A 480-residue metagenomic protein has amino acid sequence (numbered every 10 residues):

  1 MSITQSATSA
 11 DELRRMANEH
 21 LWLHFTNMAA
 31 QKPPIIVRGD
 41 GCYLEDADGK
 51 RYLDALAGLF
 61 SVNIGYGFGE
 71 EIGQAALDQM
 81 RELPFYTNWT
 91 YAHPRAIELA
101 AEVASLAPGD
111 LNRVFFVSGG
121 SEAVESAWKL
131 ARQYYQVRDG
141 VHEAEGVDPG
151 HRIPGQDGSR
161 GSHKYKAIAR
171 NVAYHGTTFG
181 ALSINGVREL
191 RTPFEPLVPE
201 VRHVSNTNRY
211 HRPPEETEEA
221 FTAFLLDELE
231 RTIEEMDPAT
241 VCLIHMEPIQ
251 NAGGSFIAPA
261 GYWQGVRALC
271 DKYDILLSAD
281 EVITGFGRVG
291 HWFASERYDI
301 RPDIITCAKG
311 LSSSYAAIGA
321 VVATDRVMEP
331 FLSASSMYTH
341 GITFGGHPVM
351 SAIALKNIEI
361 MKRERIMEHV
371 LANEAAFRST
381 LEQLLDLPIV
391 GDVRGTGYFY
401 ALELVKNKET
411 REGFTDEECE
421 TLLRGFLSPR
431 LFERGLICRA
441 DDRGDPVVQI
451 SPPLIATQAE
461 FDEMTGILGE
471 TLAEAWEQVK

Functional and structural regions predicted by a protein language model:
S2-K480: Conserved N-terminal phosphate-binding loop of PLP-dependent enzymes in the Aspartate aminotransferase
